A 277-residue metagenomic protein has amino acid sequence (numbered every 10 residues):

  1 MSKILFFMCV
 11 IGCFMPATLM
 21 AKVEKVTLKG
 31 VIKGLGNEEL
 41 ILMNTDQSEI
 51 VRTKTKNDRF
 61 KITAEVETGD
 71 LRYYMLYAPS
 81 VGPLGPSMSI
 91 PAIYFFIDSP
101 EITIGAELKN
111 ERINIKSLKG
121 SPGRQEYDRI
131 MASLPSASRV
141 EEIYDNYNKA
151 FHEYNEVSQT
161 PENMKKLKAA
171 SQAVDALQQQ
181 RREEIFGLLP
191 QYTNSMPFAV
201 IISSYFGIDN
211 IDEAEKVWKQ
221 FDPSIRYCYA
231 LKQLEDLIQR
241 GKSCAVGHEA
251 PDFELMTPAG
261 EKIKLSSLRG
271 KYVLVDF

Functional and structural regions predicted by a protein language model:
M1-G30: Bacterial Sec-dependent N-terminal signal peptides
M20-Q172: A non-transmembrane, solvent-exposed segment enriched in polar/low-complexity residues
M20-V23, K242, D276: N-terminal targeting or signal-anchor segments and their processing/structural boundaries
N37, G247-H248, G270: A glycine-biased structural micro-motif
S87-I90, T103, A176-A245: N-terminal targeting signals for export/organelle localization
I201, F253, V275: Conserved hydrophobic/aromatic pocket- or pore-lining residues that grip, position, or stack substrates in active sites
K232-S266: N-terminal "domain-start" segment that seeds a small globular fold
K264-F277: Short active-site neighborhood of thiol/selenol oxidoreductases, capturing the structured segment around
